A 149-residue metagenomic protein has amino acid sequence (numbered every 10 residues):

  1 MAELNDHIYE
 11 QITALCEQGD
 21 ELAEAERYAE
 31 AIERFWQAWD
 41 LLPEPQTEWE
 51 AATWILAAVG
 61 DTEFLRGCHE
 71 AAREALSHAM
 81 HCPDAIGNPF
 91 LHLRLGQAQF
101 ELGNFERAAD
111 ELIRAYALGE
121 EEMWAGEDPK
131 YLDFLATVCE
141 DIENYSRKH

Functional and structural regions predicted by a protein language model:
A2-N5, L42-W49, M80-A85, E122: Flexible helix-coil transition and linker loops at the boundaries of alpha-helical arrays
L15, L56, H92-R94: TPR repeat positional signature
Y28-A29, H69, F105: TPR-repeat structural position
W36-D40, F100-M123: TPR/TPR-like (Sel1-like) alpha-helical repeat modules
